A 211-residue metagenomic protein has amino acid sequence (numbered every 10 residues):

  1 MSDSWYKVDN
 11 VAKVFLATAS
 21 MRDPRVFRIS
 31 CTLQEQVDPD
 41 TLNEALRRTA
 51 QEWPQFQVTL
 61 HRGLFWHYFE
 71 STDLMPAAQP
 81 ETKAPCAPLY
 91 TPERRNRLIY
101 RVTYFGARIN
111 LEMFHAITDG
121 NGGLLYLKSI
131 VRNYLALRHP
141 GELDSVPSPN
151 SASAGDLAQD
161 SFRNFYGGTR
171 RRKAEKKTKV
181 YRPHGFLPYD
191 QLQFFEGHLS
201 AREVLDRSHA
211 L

Functional and structural regions predicted by a protein language model:
M1-R163, A201-A210: Non-catalytic N-terminal regions of enzymes
Q159-A210: Flexible, P/S/T/G-rich "lid" or insertion loops adjacent to the active sites of thioester-utilizing
